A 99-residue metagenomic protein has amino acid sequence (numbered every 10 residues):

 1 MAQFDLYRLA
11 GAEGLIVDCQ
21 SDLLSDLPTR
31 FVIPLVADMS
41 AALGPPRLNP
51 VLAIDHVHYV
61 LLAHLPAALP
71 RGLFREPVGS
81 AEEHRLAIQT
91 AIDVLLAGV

Functional and structural regions predicted by a protein language model:
M1, L9-E13, R85-I88, V99: Hydrophobic transmembrane alpha-helix bundles
Q3-L6, A10-L48: Compact nucleic-acid interaction/catalytic patches
L48-I54: Ser/Thr/Gly-rich flexible loops in soluble cytosolic domains mediating phosphotransfer, phosphorylation
I54-V99: C-terminal terminal-subdomain/extension
